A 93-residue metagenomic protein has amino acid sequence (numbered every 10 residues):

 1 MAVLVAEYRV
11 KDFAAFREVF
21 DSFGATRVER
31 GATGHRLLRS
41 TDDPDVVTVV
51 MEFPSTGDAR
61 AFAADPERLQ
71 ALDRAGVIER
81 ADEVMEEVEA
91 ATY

Functional and structural regions predicted by a protein language model:
A2-R9, R36-D65: Short, well-ordered beta-strand segments in beta-rich or mixed alpha/beta enzyme and ligand-binding folds
V3-V5, V10, V19, V28 (+4 more regions): Extended aliphatic helical segments
D12-A14, S55-G57, A91: Residues that cap or initiate secondary-structure elements
D12-G34, E67-Q70: Short amphipathic alpha-helical segments
R30-D45, Q70-Y93: Glycine-rich beta-strand-turn "strand-cap" elements at beta-sheet edges
